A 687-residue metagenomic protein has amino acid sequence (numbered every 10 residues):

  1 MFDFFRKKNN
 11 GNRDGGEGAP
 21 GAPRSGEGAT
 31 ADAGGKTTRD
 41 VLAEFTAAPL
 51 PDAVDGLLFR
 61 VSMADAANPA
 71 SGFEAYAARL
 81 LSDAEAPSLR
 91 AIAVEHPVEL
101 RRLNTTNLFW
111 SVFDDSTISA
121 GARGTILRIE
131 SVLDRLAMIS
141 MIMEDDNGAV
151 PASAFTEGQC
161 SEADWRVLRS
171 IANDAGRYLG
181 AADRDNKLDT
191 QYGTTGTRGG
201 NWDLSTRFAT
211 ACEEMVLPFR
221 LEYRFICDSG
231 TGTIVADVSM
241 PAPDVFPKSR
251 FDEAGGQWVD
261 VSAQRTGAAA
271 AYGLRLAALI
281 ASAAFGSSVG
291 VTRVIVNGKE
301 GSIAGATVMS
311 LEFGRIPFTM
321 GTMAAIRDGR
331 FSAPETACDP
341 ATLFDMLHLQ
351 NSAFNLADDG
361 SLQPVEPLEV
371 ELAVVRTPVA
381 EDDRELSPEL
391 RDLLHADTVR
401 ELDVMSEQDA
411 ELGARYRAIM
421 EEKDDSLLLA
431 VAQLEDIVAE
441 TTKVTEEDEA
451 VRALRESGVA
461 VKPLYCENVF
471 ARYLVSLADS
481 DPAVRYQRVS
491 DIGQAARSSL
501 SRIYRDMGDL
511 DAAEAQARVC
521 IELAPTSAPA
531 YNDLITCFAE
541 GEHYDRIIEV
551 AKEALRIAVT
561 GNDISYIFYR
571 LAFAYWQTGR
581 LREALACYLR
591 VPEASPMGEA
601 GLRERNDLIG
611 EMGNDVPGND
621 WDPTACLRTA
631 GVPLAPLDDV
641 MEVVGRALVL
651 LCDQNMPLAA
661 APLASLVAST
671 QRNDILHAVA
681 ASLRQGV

Functional and structural regions predicted by a protein language model:
F2-V399, I564: Long, charge-dense low-complexity segments
R400-M405, E440-G493, C520, L555-I564: Flexible helix-coil transition and linker loops at the boundaries of alpha-helical arrays
E411, R415, R497, Y531 (+3 more regions): TPR repeat positional signature
E422, Y504, F538, Y575 (+2 more regions): Residue at a conserved register position within TPR or TPR-like alpha-solenoid repeats
D424, M507, G541, T578 (+2 more regions): Structural motif corresponding to the intra-repeat A-B loop/turn of tetratricopeptide repeats
V461-A483, E542-E549, F573-E583, L608-L634 (+1 more regions): Alpha-helical linker/edge segments of TPR/alpha-solenoid repeat scaffolds and analogous pre-/post-domain helices
P525, V559-N562, P596, Q671: Short coil turns that delineate tetratricopeptide repeat
